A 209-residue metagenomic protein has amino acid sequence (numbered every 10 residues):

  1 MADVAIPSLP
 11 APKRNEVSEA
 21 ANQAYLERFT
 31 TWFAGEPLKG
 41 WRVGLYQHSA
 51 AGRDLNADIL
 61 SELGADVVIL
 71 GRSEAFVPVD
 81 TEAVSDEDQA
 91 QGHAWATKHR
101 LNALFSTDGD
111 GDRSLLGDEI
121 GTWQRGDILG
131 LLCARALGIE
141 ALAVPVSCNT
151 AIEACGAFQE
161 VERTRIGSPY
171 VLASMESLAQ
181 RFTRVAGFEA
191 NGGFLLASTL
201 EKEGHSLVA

Functional and structural regions predicted by a protein language model:
M1-V77: Gly/Ser-rich phosphate-binding catalytic loop and adjacent alpha/beta segment that cradle a phosphoryl group at enzyme
A2-S18, E119-S198, K202-S206: Proline/glycine-rich low-complexity loops and linkers
E27-T30, D54-S61, Q89-H93, G130-R135 (+2 more regions): Predominant activation on well-ordered alpha-helical scaffold segments within soluble catalytic domains
L38-W41, L63-D66, H99-N102, G111-D112 (+4 more regions): Short coil/turn connectors at secondary-structure junctions
G44-D54, G111-D112, C148-T150, G192-G193: Gly/Ser/Thr-rich loops at beta-strand to alpha-helix junctions that form or flank small-molecule/cofactor-binding
Y46, F105-D108, P145, G187-E189: Short beta-strand segments
R53-L55, I69, P78, S114-L116 (+3 more regions): Short helix/loop capping segments that flank catalytic or ligand/cofactor-binding pockets
D58-E119: N-terminal small/polar loop signature for handling phosphorylated ligands or for N-terminal nucleophile
